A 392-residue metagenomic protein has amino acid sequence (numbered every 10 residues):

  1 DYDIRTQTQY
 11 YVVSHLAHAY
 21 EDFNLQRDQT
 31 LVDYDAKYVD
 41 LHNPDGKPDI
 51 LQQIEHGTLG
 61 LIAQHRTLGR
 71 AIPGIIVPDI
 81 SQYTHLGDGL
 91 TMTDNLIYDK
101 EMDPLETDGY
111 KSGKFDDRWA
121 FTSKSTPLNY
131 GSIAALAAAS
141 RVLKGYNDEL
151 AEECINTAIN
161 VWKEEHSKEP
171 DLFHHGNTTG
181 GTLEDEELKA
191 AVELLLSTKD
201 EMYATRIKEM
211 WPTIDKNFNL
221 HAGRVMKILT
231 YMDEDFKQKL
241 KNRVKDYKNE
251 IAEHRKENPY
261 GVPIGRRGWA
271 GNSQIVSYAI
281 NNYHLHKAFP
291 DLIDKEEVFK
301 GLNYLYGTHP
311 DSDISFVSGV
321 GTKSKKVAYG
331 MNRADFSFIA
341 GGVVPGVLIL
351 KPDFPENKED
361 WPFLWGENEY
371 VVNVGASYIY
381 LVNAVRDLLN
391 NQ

Functional and structural regions predicted by a protein language model:
D1-Y10, A19, P44, D79-G131 (+4 more regions): Aromatic (Trp/Tyr) and acidic
V13-Y20, L31-D40: General structural concept
L16-N24, T58, I62-H65, L136 (+6 more regions): Sec/Tat-exported extracytoplasmic proteins
A19, I54, L61, L68 (+10 more regions): Alpha-helical solenoid scaffolds that mediate protein-protein interactions, centered on TPR/SEL1-like repeats but also
L25, Q29-A36, G57-G60, T67 (+1 more regions): Long, compositionally biased, intrinsically disordered segments
Q26, L68, Y146, L172 (+5 more regions): Alpha-solenoid repeat scaffolds
Y38-Q53: Acidic, glycine-anchored loop motifs typical of Ca2+
S125-N129, I133-L143, A151-T198, T213-M232: Aromatic-lined, polymer-binding surfaces characteristic of secreted/periplasmic polysaccharide-degrading enzymes
